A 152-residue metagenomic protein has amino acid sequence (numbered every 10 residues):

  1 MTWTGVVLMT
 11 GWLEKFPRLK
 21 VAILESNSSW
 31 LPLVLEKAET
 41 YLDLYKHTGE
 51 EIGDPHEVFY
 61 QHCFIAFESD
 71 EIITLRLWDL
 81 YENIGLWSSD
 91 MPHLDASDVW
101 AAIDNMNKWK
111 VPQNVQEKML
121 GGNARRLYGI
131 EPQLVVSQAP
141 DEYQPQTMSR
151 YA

Functional and structural regions predicted by a protein language model:
M1-V58, I72-N83: Histidine/acidic residue-rich metal-binding segments in metalloenzymes
T10-G11, L19, S29-W30, T48 (+4 more regions): Mid-to-C-terminal alpha-helical segments outside catalytic/metal-binding sites
V58-F67: Alpha-helix-centered segments that form part of catalytic cores
D90: Active-site glycine-centered loops adjacent to acidic/histidine catalytic or metal-binding residues that shape
